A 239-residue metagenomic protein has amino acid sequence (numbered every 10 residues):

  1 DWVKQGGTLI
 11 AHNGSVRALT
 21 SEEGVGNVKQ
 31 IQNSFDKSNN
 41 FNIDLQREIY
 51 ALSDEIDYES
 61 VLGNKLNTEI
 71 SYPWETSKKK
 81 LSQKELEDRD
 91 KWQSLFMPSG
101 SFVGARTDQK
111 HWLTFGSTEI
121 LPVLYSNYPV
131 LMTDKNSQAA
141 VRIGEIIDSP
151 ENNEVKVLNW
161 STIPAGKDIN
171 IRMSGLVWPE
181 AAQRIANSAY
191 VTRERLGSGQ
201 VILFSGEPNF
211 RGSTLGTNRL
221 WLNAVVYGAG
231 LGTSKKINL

Functional and structural regions predicted by a protein language model:
D1-L19, I49-L66, S198-G199, A224: Short alpha-beta junction capping motif
V3, A11-V16, E23, Q32-N33 (+5 more regions): Active-site proximal loops enriched in glycine and acidic residues that flank catalytic Cys/His/Asp and coordinate
G7-A11, R17-A18, V25-D36, N218-G230: C-terminal, active-site-flanking charged/polar segments
T8, F102, R106, F210-S213: Generic alpha-helical structural element
L9, D44-A51, G228-L231, K236-L239: Low-complexity, flexible helical/coil segments
L9, F102, A140, V201-L203: Conserved beta-strand scaffold positions in the cores of enzyme catalytic domains, especially in NTP/NDP-utilizing
G24-N170: An acidic, glycine-rich "communication" segment
K91, K110-W112, S117-V123, D134-Q138 (+1 more regions): Extracellular ligand-binding/catalytic regions of CAZymes and related secreted enzymes and adhesion modules
